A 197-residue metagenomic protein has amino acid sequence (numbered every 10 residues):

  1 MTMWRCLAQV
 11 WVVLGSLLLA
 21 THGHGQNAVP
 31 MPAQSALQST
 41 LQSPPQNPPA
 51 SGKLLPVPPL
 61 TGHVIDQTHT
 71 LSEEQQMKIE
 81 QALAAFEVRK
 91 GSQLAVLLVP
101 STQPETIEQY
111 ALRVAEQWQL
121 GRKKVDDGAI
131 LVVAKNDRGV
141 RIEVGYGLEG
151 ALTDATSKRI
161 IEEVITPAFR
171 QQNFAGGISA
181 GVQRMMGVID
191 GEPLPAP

Functional and structural regions predicted by a protein language model:
M1-R5: N-terminal secretory signal peptides that target proteins for export/translocation
C6-Q9, A196-P197: C-terminal, charge/polar-rich interaction regions
A8-A20: Bacterial N-terminal signal peptides
T21-G25: Sec/Tat signal peptide C-region and signal peptidase I cleavage site
N27-P197: Folded, non-transmembrane soluble domains that reside on the lumenal/extracytoplasmic side of membranes
